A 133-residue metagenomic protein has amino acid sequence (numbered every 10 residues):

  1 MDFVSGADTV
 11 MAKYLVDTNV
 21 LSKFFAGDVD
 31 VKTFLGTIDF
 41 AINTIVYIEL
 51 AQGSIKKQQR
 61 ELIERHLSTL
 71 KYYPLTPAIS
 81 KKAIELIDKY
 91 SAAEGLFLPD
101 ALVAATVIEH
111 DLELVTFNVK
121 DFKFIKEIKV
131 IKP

Functional and structural regions predicted by a protein language model:
M1-I42, A51-R65: Short, well-structured N-terminal submotif of metal-dependent ribonuclease cores
D2-A12, Y72-K120: Active-site neighborhoods of divalent-metal-dependent phosphate/nucleic-acid chemistry enzymes
T18, T44, P99-A101: Conserved glycosyltransferase catalytic-site signature
L21, Y47-L50, S80, F122: A generic structural signal for short hydrophobic patches within well-formed alpha-helices
V31-L35, K120-E127: Short loop/helix-cap segments at secondary-structure boundaries that form the rim of catalytic
Q59-S68, A78, A83: Ligand-binding grooves and catalytic loops that recognize ribose/phosphate and carbohydrate rings, and esterified lipid
